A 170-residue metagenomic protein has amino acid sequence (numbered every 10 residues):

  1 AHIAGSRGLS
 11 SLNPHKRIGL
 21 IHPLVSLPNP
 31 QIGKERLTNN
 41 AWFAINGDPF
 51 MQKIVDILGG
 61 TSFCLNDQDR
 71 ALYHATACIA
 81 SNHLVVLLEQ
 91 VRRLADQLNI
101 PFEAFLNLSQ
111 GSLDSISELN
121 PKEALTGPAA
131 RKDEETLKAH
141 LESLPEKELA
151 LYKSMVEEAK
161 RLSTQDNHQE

Functional and structural regions predicted by a protein language model:
A1-G33: Rossmann-like NAD(P)(H) cofactor-binding subdomain of soluble oxidoreductases
H2, A44-N46, A130: Active-site-adjacent beta-strand anchor residues
G5-R7, V25, P49, S109-L113 (+1 more regions): Glycine-rich beta-alpha junction loops
L9, M51, Y73-A77, S81 (+5 more regions): A general structural signal for well-ordered alpha-helical segments in protein cores
R17, P30-E118, R161, D166: Internal alpha-helical scaffold of NAD(P)-dependent oxidoreductase catalytic cores
V25-P28, H74, T126, A130: Generic, ordered loop/turn and secondary-structure boundary motif
E103-E170: NAD(P)-dependent Rossmann-like dehydrogenase/reductase catalytic/cofactor-binding core
